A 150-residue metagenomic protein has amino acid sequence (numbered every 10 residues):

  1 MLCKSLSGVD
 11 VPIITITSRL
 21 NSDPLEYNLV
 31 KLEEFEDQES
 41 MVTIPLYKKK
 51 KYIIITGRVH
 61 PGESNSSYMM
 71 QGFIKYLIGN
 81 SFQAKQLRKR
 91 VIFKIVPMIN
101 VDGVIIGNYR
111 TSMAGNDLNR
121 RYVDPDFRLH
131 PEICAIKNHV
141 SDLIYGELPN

Functional and structural regions predicted by a protein language model:
M1-N150: Structured catalytic-domain cores with a bias toward divalent-metal coordination
